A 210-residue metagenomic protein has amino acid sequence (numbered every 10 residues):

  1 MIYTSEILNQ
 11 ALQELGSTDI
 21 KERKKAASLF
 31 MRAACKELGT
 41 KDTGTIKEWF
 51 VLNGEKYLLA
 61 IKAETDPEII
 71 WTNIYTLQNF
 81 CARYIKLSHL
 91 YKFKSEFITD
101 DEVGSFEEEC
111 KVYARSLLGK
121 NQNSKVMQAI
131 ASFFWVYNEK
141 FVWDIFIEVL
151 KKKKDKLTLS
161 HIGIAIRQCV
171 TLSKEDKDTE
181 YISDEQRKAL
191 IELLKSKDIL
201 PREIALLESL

Functional and structural regions predicted by a protein language model:
M1-L29: N-terminal "cap/leader" segments of large eukaryotic alpha-helical scaffolds
I2-L12, E37-L59, Y84-L117, E139-V149 (+1 more regions): Amphipathic alpha-helical scaffolding segments comprising HEAT/armadillo-like alpha-solenoid repeats
Y3, D184-L210: Eukaryotic acidic, Ser/Thr-rich intrinsically disordered low-complexity regions
E14, K24-W71, Y75: N-terminal interaction modules that seed assembly of large macromolecular complexes
T18, A33-E37, F80-L87, F133-K140 (+4 more regions): Residue-level signature of the C-terminal ends
T18-D19, T65-D66, Q122-N123, K154-D155 (+1 more regions): Short inter-helical turns and helix N-cap capping residues of alpha-solenoid HEAT/ARM repeat scaffolds
R23, I70, N123-M127, L159 (+1 more regions): Residue-level detector of extended alpha-helical repeat arrays and alpha-solenoid scaffolds
S28-R32, Y75, N79, Q128 (+4 more regions): Residue-level signature of alpha-solenoid helical repeat scaffolds
